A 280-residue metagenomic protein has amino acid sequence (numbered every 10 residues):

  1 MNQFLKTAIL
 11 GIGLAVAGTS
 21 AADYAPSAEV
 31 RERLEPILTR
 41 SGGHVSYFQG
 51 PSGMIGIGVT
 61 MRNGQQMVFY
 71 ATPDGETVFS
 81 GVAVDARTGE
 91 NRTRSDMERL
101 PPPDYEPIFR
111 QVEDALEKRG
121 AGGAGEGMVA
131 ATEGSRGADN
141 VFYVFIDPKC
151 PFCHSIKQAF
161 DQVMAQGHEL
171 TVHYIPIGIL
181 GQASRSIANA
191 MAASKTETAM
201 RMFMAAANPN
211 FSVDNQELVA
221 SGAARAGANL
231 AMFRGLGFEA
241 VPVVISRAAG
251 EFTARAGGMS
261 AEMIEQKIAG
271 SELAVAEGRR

Functional and structural regions predicted by a protein language model:
M1-A8: Bacterial N-terminal signal peptides that target proteins for export
G11-A21: Hydrophobic h-region of N-terminal signal peptides that target proteins for export in Gram-negative bacteria
S20-S184, E217-A240, S246, M259-R280: Extracytoplasmic thiol/disulfide redox context detector
Q182-A224: Conserved segment of the thioredoxin-like fold in thiol-based oxidoreductases
A248-F252: Short, glycine-anchored, charge-dense loop/turn motifs used at functional sites
T253-G257: Short, exposed beta-strand-loop hairpins at the edges of beta-sheets in extracellular/periplasmic proteins
